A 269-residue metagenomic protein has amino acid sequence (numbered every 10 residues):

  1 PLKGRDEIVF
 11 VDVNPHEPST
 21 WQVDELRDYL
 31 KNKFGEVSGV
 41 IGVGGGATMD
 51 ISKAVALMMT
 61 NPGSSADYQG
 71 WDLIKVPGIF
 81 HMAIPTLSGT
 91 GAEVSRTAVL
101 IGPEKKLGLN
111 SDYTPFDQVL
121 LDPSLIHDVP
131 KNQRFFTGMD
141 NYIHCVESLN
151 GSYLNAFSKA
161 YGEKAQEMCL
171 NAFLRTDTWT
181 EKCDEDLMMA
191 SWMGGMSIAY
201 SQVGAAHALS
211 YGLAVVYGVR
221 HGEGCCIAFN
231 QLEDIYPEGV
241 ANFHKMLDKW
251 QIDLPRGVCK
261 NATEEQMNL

Functional and structural regions predicted by a protein language model:
P1-E7, K33, S124-L125: Small-residue-rich anion-binding loops in enzyme active sites
V9-D12, G39-V43, G194-S197: Short glycine-rich or small-residue beta-strand-to-loop segments that form or flank ligand, phosphate, metal/Fe-S
V9-Q22: Short beta->alpha junction loops
W21-Y29, K33-P123: Glycine/threonine-rich beta-strand-loop-alpha-helix active-site module that forms ligand/phosphate-binding
G89, W192-R220, C225: Glycine-rich phosphate/pyrophosphate-binding beta-alpha loops
A98-S201: Carboxylate- and glycine-rich phosphate/diphosphate-binding segment that chelates Mg2+/Mn2+
L213-L269: Gly/Pro-rich interdomain helix-loop hinge
